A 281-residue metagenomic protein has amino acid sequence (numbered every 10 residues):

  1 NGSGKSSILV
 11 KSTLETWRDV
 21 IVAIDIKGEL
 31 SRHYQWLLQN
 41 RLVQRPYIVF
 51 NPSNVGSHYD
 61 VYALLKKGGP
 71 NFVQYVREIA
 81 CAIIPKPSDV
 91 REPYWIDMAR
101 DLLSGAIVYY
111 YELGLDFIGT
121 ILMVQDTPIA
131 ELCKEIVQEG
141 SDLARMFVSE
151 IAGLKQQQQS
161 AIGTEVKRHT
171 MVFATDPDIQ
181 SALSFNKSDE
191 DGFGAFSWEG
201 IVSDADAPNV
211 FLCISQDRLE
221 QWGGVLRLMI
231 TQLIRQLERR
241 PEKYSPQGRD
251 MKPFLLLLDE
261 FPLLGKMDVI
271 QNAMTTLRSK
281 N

Functional and structural regions predicted by a protein language model:
N1-K280: P-loop NTPase motor domains
